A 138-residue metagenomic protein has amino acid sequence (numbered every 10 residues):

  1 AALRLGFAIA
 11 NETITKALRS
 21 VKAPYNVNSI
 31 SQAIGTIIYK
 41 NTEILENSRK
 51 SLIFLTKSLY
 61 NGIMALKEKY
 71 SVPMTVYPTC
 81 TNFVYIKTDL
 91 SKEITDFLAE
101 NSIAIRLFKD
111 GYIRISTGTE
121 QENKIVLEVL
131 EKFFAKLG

Functional and structural regions predicted by a protein language model:
A1-L66, V76: PLP-dependent aminotransferase class I/II
L3-R4, C80-N82, K109-I113: Short amphipathic alpha-helical segments
Y25-N26, I34-G35, L52, F83-Y85 (+2 more regions): Long, contiguous hydrophobic alpha-helical segments, chiefly transmembrane helices and signal peptides
N26-S29, A33, N47, Y60 (+4 more regions): Residues in flexible loops and secondary-structure boundaries
I53-K57, L66-N101, T117-T119: Conserved PLP-binding catalytic core of the aspartate aminotransferase-like
K92, D96-N101, R106-G138: PLP-dependent enzyme catalytic core of the Aspartate aminotransferase-like
